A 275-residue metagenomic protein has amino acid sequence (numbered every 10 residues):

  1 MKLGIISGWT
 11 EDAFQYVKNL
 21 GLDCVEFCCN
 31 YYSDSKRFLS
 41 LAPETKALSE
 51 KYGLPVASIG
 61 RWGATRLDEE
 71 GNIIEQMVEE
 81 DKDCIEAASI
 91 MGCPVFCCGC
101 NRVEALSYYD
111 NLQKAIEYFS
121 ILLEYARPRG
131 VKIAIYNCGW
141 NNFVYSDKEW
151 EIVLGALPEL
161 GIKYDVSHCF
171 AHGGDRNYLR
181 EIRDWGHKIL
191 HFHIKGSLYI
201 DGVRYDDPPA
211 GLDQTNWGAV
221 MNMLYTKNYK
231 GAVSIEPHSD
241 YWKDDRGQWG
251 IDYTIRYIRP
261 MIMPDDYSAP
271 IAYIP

Functional and structural regions predicted by a protein language model:
M1-G21, V78, G92, S146-V166 (+1 more regions): Histidine-acidic metal/acid-base catalytic patches
M1-K2, A57-D68: N-terminal small/glycine-rich loop or linker at the start of catalytic domains across soluble metabolic enzymes
E11, K51, L67-I162, A171 (+2 more regions): Active-site acidic/histidine proton-transfer and metal-coordination neighborhood in alpha/beta enzyme cores
D23-C24, P55, P94, K132 (+1 more regions): Residue-level detector of anion-binding/catalytic polar loops
E26, S58-G60, C97, A134 (+3 more regions): Conserved beta-strand positions in the central sheet of alpha/beta enzyme cores
E26-S49, C100-S107: Glycine-rich, proline-tolerant flexible connector loops at the mouths of alpha/beta enzymes
N30-K36, G63-L67, R102-A105, G139-N141 (+2 more regions): Short histidine/acidic/glycine/proline-rich micro-motifs that form metal- and phosphate-coordinating active-site loops
D34, G71-E75, D110, Y205-G211: Short glycine-enriched, charge-decorated loop/helix-capping segments at active-site entrances that position
